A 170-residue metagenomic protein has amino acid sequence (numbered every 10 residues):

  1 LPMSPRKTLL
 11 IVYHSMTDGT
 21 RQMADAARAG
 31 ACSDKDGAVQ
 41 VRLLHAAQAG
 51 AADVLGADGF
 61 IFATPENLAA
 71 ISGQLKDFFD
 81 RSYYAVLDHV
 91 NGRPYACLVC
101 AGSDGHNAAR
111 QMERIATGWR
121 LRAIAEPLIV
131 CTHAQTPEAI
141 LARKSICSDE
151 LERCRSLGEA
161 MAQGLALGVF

Functional and structural regions predicted by a protein language model:
L1-K7, V169-F170: Basic/polar N-terminal segments that are highly enriched at the extreme N-terminus, encompassing both cleavable
S4, A31-A38, L87-H89, R120: Short helix-capping segments at alpha-helix termini
S4-D34: N-terminal beta1-alpha1 ligand-phosphate binding loop
T17-D18, V99-D104, C147: Short histidine/acidic/glycine/proline-rich micro-motifs that form metal- and phosphate-coordinating active-site loops
M23-A31, M112, L157, M161: Hydrophobic residues within alpha-helices that form the first helical element adjacent to the glycine-rich loop
V39-L43: Generic structural signal for residues in well-ordered beta-strands
A46-C131: Helix-loop-strand module that forms the ligand-binding subsite of alpha/beta enzymes
G50, I124-F170: Glycine-rich phosphate/pyrophosphate-binding loop and the adjoining helix
